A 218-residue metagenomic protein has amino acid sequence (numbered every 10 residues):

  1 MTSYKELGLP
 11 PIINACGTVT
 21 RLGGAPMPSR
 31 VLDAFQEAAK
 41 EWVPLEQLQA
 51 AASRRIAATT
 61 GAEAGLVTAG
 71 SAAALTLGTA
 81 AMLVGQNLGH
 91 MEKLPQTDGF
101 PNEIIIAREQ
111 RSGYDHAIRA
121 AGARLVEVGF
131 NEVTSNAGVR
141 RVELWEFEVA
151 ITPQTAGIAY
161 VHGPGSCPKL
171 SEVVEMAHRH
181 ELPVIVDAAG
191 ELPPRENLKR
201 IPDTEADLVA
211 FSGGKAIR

Functional and structural regions predicted by a protein language model:
T2-L22, P26, S53-V67, A72-R218: Conserved PLP-enzyme active-site core in the AAT-like
I13-A51: A glycine-/small-polar-enriched, mobile loop at the entrance of the PLP active site in fold-type I
